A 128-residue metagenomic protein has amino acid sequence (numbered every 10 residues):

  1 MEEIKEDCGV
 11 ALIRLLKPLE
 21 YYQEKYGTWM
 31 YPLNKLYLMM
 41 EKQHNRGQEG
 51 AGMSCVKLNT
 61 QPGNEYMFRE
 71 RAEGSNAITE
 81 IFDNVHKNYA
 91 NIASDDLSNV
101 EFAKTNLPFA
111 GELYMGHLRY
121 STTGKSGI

Functional and structural regions predicted by a protein language model:
M1-I128: N-terminal glutamine amidotransferase
